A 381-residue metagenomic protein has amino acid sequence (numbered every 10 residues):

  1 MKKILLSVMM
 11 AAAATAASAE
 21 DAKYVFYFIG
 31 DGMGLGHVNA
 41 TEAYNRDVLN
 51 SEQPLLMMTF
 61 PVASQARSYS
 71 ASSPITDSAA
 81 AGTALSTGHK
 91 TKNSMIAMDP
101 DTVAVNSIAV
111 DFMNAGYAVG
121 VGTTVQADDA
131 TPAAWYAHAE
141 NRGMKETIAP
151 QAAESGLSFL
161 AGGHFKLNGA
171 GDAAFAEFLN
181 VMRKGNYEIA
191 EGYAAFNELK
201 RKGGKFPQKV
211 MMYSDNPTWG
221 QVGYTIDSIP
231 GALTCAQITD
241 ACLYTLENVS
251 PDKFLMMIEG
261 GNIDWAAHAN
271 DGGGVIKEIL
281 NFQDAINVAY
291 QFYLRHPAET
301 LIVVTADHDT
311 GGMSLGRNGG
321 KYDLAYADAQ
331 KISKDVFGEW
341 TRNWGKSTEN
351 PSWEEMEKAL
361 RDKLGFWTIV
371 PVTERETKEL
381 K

Functional and structural regions predicted by a protein language model:
M1-I4: Positively charged n-region of N-terminal signal peptides that target proteins for export
L6-M9, M58: Short helix-onset patch at the extreme N-terminus, typifying the N->h transition of secretory signal peptides
V8-S18: Hydrophobic h-region of N-terminal signal peptides that target proteins for export in Gram-negative bacteria
M10, L35, N50, T87-T91: Short helix-loop boundary/capping segments at the starts of domains
D21-Y27, G32, G36-H37, E42 (+1 more regions): Active-site-adjacent structural elements in enzyme catalytic domains
K23-Y24, M33-N39, A43-T83, P132-K381: A post-motif C-terminal structural segment
Y27-F28, V121, V304: Structural beta-sheet core signal
G82-T83, H89-L157, H164: Extracytoplasmic mature domains of secreted/periplasmic and thylakoid-lumen proteins
